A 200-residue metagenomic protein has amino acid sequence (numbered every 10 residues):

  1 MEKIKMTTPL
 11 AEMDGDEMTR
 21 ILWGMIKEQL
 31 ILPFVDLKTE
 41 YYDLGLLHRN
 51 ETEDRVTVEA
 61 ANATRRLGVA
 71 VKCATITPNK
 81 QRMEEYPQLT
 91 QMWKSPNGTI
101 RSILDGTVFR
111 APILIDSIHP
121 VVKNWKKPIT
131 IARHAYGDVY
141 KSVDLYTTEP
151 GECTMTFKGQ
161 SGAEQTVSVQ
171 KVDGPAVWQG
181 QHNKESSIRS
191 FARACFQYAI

Functional and structural regions predicted by a protein language model:
M1-I200: Metallocofactor- and cofactor-centric catalytic cores in central/energy metabolism, strongly enriched
